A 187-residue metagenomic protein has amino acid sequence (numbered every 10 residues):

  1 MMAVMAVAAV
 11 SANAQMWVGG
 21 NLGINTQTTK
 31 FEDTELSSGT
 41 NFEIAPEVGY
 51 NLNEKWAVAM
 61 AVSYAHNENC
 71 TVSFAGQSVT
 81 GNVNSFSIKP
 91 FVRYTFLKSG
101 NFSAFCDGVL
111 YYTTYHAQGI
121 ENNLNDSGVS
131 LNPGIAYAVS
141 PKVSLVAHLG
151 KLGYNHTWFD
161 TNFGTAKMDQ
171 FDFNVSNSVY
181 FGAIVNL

Functional and structural regions predicted by a protein language model:
M1-W17: Cleavable N-terminal export/targeting peptides
M2-V4, S130, N174: N-terminal hydrophobic alpha-helix used for membrane targeting or insertion
M16-F31: Short N-terminal segments immediately surrounding and downstream of signal-peptide cleavage
L22-T26, F42-N132, Y137-L145, N177-L187: Gram-negative (and chloroplast) outer-membrane scaffold detector with strong preference for beta-barrel transmembrane
K30, Y115-A117, G153, T157: Hydrophobic alpha-helical transmembrane segments in multi-pass membrane proteins
F31-S37, A75-G81, Q118-N123, A166-D172: Outer-membrane beta-barrel domain signature
K142, V146-L187: Hydrophobic secondary-structure block in the mid-to-C-terminal portion of proteins
